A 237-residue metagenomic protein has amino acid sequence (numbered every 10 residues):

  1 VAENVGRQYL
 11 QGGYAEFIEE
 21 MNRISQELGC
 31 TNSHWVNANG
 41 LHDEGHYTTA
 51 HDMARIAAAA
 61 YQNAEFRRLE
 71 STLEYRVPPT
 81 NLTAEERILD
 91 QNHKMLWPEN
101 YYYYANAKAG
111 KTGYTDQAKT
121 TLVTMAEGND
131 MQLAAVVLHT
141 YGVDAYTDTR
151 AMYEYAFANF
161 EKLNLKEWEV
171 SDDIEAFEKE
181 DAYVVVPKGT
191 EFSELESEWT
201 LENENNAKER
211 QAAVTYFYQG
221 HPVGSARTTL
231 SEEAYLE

Functional and structural regions predicted by a protein language model:
A2-E65: Mid-domain, small-residue-enriched loop/turn segments at the edges of structured enzyme/sensor domains
C30, G45-Y47, H51-D52, A57-E237: Domain-terminus/edge residues, biased toward the C-terminal soluble/receptor-binding domains of extracytoplasmic
